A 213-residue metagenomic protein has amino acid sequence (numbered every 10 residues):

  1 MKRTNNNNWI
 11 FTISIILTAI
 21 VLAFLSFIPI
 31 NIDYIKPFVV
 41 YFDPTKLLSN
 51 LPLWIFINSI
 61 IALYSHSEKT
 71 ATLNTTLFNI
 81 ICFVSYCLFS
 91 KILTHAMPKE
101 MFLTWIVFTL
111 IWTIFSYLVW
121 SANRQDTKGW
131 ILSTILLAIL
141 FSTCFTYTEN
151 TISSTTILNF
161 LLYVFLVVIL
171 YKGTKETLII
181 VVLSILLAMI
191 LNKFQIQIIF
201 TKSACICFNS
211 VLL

Functional and structural regions predicted by a protein language model:
M1-F83, C87: N-terminal topogenic module of multi-pass integral membrane proteins
R3-N6, I61-N74, S121-G129, L170-I180: Membrane-interface helix-boundary motifs at transmembrane edges
I20-F27, N79-F89, L136-Y147, S184-I196: Aromatic-anchored segments of alpha-helical transmembrane domains
N31-Y41, K91-K99, Q197-T201, C205: Membrane-interface helix termini and inter-helical loops of multi-pass transporters
L51-A62, F108-W120, L161-L166: Hydrophobic cores of alpha-helical transmembrane segments in multi-pass inner/ER membrane proteins, independent
L88-T155: Membrane-proximal helix-loop-helix units in multi-pass membrane proteins
G129-S184, A188: Alpha-helical membrane segments in multi-pass integral membrane proteins
I190-L213: Juxtamembrane boundary at the C-terminal end of a transmembrane helix
